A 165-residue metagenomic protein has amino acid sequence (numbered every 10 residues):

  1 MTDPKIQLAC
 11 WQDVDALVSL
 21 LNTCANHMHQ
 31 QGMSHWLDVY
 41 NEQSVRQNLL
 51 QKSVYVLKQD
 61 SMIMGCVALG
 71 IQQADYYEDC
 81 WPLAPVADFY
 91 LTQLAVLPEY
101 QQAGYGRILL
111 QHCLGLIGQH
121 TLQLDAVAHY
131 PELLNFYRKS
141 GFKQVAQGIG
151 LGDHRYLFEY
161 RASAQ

Functional and structural regions predicted by a protein language model:
P4-S19: A short beta-loop-alpha structural element at the N-terminal edge of CoA-dependent acyl/N-acetyltransferase catalytic
N22-R46: Conserved GNAT-fold acetyl-CoA-binding loop/helix
K52-G70: Conserved beta-hairpin
C66-Q93, Q101, G152: Conserved acyl-donor/pantetheine-binding loop and adjacent beta-alpha core of acyl/acetyltransferases and related
V96, Q102-G115, N135-K139: Conserved acetyl-CoA-binding loop-helix of GNAT-fold acetyltransferases
Q101, Q123-L134, G150-D153: Conserved beta-strand-loop-alpha-helix junction that forms the acyl-donor binding cleft
L110, L116-A128: Conserved GNAT acetyl-CoA-binding A-motif
R138-Q147: Conserved acetyl-CoA-binding loop of GNAT-fold acetyltransferases
